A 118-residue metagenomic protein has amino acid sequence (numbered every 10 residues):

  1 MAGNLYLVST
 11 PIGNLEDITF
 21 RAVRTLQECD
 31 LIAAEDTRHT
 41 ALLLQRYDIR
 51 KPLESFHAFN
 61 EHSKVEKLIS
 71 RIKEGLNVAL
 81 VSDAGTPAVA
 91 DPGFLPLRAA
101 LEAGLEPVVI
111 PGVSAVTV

Functional and structural regions predicted by a protein language model:
M1-F59: Glycine-rich, flexible N-terminal cofactor/catalytic loop recognition
D17, S63, D91: Residues that form or flank phosphate/diphosphate-binding pockets in enzymes that use nucleotide phosphates
R21-V23, R46-I49, L68-S70, P92-L97: Short, glycine/charged-enriched secondary-structure capping and boundary segments
T37, H62, V113-V116: Amphipathic alpha-helical transducer elements in NTP-driven molecular machines
I49, E61, K73-N77: Generic short alpha-helical segment signal, independent of protein family or function, capturing local helix propensity
N60-I69: Glycine-rich, highly charged phosphate/nucleotide-binding loops
K73-V118: Short glycine-cluster motifs
